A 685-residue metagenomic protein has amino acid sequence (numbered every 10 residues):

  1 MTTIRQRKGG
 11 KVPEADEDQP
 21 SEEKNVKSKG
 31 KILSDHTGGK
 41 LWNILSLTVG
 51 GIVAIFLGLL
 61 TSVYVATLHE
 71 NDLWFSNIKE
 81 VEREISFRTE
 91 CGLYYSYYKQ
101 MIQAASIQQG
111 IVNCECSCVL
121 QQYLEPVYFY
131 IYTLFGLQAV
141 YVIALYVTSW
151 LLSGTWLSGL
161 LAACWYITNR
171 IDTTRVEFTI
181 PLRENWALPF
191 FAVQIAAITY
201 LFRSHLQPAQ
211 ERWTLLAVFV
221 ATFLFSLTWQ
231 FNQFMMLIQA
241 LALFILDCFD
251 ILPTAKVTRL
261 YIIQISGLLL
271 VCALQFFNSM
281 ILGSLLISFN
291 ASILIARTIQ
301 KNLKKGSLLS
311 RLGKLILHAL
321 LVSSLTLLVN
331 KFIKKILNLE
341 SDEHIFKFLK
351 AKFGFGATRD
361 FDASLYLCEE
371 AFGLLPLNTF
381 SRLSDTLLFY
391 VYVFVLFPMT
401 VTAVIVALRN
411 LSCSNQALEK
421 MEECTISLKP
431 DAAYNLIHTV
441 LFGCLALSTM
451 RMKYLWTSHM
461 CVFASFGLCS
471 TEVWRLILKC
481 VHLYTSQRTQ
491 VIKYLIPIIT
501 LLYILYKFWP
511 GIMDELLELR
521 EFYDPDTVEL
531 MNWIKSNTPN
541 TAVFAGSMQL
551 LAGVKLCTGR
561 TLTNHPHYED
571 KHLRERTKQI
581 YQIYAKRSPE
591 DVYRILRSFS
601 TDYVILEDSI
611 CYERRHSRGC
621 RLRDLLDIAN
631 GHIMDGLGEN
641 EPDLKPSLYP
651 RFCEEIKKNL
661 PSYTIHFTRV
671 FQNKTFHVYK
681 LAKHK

Functional and structural regions predicted by a protein language model:
T2-I44, P208-W213, K304-I316, F348-A351 (+4 more regions): Membrane-interfacial, low-structure loops and terminal tails that flank and connect transmembrane helices in multi-pass
T2-N43, T48-I55, E84, C480-K685: Extracytoplasmic
G38-Y97, A105-C114, C164-R170, T228 (+3 more regions): Transmembrane signal-anchor helices characteristic of membrane glycosylation enzymes that use polyprenol
A54-G58, C116, P126, Y132-I251 (+3 more regions): Membrane-embedded helix bundles of polyisoprenyl
Y98, Y141-S149, F190-F202, V220 (+6 more regions): Transmembrane alpha-helical segments
V218-T222, F234-D247, I251-K334, Q490-L502: Hydrophobic alpha-helical membrane-interfacial segments at the cytosolic entry of transmembrane helices
L282-Q300, L315-A417, L428-L436: Alpha-helical transmembrane segments at the extracellular/periplasmic loop-to-helix junctions of multi-pass membrane
L441-F442, A446-L495: Hydrophobic/aromatic-rich transmembrane helices and adjacent perimembrane loops
